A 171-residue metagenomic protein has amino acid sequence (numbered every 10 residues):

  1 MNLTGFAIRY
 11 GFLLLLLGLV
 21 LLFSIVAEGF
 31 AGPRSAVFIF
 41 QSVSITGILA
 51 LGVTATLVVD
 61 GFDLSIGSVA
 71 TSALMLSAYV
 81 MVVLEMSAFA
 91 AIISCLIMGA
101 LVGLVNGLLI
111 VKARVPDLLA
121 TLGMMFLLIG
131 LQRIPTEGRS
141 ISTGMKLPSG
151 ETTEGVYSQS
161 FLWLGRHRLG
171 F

Functional and structural regions predicted by a protein language model:
M1-G11, A31: Transmembrane alpha-helical segments of polytopic membrane transport and secretion proteins
R9-L14, I39, S68-S72, F89-I97 (+1 more regions): Hydrophobic alpha-helical transmembrane segments
F12-I25, V53, M125-R133: Hydrophobic core segments of alpha-helical transmembrane domains in multi-pass membrane transport and ion-translocation
G18-L84, L108-V115: Single transmembrane alpha-helix segments in multi-pass membrane proteins
S44, I48-G52, A73, M98-V105 (+3 more regions): Membrane-embedded alpha-helical core segments of multi-pass
A55-V59, S87-I92, A113-L119, E137-K146: A cytosolic-side transmembrane-helix exit/cap motif
E85-F126: Alpha-helical transmembrane segments within multi-pass membrane transporters and channels
D117-F171: Transmembrane helix-bundle core of multi-pass membrane transporters and related energy-transducing complexes
